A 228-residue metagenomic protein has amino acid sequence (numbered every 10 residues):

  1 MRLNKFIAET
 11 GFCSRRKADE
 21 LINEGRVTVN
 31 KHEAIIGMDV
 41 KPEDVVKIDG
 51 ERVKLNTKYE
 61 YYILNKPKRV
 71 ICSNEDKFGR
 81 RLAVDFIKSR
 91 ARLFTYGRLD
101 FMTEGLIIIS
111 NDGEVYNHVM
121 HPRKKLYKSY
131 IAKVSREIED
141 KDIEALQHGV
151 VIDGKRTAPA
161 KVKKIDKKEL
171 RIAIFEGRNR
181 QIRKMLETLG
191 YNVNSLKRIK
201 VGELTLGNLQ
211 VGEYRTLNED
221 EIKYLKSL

Functional and structural regions predicted by a protein language model:
M1-L228: Basic, flexible Lys/Arg- and Gly-enriched helix-loop patches that mediate nucleic-acid binding at interfaces with rRNA
